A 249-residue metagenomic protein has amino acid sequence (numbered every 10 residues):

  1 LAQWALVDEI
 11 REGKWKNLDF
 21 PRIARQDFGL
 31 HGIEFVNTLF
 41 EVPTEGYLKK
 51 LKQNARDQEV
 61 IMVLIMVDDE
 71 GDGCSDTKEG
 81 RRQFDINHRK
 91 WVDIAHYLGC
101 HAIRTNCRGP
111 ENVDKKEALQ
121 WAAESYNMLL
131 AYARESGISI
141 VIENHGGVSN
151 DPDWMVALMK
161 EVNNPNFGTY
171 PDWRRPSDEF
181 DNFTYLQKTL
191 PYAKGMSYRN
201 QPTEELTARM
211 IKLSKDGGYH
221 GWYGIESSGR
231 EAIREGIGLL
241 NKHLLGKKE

Functional and structural regions predicted by a protein language model:
L1, M62-L64, R104, I142 (+2 more regions): Hydrophobic residues in well-ordered beta-strands that form the structural core
L1-Y97, E117, N127, R134 (+9 more regions): N-terminal pre-domain/capping segments
N37, G146-G147, R175, G229: Short, glycine/acidic-enriched loop or turn micro-motifs at the edges of active sites
V60, C100, I138, D216-G221: A short helix->loop->beta-strand "cap" motif at the edges of active sites that frequently abuts
V92-K116, S136-V148, G224-I225: Active-site groove signature of glycoside hydrolases
Y132-N163: Basic- and aromatic-lined ligand-binding clefts that recognize polyanionic substrates
L186-Y192, D216-G218: Short, conserved loop/helix-junction motifs that constitute active-site signature segments in enzyme catalytic cores
H220-G229: Substrate-binding cleft of secreted/luminal carbohydrate-active enzymes
